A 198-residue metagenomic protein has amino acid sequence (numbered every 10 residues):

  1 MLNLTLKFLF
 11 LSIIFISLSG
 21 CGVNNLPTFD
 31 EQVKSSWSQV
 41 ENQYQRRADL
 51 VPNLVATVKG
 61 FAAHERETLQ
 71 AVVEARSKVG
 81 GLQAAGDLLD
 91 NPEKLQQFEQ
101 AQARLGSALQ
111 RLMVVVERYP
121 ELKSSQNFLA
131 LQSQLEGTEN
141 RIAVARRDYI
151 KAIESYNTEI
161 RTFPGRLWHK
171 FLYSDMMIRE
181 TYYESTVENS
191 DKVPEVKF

Functional and structural regions predicted by a protein language model:
L2-F198: A helix-centric hydrophobic-segment signal that preferentially recognizes long, alpha-helical stretches used
